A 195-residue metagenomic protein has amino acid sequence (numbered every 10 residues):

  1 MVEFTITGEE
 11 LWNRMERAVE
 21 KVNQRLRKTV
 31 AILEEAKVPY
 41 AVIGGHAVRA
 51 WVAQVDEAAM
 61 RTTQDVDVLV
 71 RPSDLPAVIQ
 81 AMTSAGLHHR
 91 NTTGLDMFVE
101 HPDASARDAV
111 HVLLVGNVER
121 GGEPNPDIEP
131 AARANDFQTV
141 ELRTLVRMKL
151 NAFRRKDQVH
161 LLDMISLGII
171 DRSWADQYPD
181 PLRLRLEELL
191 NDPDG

Functional and structural regions predicted by a protein language model:
M1-G195: Compositionally biased terminal segments of proteins
